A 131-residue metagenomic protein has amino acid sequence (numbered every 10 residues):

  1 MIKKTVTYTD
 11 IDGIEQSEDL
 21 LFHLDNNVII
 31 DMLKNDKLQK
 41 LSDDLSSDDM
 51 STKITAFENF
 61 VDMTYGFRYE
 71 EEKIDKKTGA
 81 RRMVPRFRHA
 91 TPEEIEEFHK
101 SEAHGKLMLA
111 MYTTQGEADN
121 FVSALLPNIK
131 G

Functional and structural regions predicted by a protein language model:
M1-K40, A118-G131: Short, charged/polar N-terminal "headpieces" of proteins
T5-T9, D48-S51, E94-I95: Intrinsically disordered, low-complexity boundary segments flanking structured domains
E15-S17, T52-A56, G116: Short, well-structured alpha-helical interface segments that form or flank functional binding sites
V28-F60: Acidic, aromatic-enriched beta-alpha/helix-loop junctions
A56, F60, Y65, I95-H99: Cysteine-centric segments in proteins
T64, R68-E72: Amphipathic alpha-helical interaction segments
K73-G131: C-terminal charged interaction modules
